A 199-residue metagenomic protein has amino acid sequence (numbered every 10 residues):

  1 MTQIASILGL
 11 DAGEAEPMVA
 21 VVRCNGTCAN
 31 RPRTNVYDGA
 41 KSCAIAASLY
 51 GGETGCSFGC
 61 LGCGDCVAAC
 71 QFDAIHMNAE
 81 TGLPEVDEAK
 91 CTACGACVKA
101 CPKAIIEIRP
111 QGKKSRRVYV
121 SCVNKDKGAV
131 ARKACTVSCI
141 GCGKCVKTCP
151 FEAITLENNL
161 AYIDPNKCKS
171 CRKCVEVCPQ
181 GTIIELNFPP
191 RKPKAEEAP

Functional and structural regions predicted by a protein language model:
M1-C142, V146-T148, E152, V177 (+1 more regions): Ferredoxin-type iron-sulfur electron-transfer modules and their immediate structural context
L156-L160: Cys/His-clustered metal-coordination modules, chiefly Zn-binding fingers
